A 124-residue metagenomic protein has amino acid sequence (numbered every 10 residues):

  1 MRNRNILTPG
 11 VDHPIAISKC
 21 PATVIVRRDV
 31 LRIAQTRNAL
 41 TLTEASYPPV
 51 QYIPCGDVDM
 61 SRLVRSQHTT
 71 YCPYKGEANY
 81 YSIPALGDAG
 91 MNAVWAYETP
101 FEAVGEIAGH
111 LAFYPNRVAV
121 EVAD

Functional and structural regions predicted by a protein language model:
M1-D124: Terminal leader/tail segments of proteins
